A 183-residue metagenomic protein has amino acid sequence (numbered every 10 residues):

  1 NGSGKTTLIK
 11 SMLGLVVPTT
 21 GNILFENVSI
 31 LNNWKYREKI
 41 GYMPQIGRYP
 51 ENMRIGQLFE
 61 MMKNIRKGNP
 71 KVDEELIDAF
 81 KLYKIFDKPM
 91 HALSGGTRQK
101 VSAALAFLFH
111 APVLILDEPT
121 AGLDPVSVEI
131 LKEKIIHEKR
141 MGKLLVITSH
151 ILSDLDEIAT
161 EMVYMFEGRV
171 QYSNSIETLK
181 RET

Functional and structural regions predicted by a protein language model:
L13: Helix-to-loop junction immediately C-terminal to a conserved catalytic motif
G21-Y36: Conserved ABC transporter NBD signature motif
E60, P70-I85: Conserved ABC ATPase "signature" region
P89-G96: Conserved ABC ATPase signature
A103: Hydrophobic anchor residue at the start of the ABC signature
L114-E118: Catalytic Walker B motif of ABC-type/P-loop ATPase nucleotide-binding domains
